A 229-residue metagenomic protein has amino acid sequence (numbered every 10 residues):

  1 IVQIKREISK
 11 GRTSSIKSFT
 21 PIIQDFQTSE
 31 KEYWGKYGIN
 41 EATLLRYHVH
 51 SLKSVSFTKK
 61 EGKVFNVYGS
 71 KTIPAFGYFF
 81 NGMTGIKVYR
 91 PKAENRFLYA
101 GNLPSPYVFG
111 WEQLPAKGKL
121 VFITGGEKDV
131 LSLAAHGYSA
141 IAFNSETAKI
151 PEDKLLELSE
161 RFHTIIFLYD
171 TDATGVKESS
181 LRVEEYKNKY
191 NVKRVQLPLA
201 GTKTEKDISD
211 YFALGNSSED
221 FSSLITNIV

Functional and structural regions predicted by a protein language model:
I1-F79, E112-G118, K187, I225-V229: TOPRIM metal-binding catalytic domain and adjacent DNA-binding surface shared by DnaG-type primases
E7, L44, T58, F65 (+7 more regions): Compositionally biased, low-complexity repeat tracts
S9, S15, R90-A93, Y99 (+1 more regions): Sequence-pattern detector for short linear motifs and compositional/periodic biases rather than a specific fold
Q24-D25, Y33-I39, L98-W111, L197-K206 (+1 more regions): Short, exposed beta-strand "edge-strand" segments with a Pro/Gly-rich flavor and a Y/T-containing core
T28-S29, A42, K71-I73, T84 (+7 more regions): Alpha-helical structural elements
Y33, Y47, Y78, Y89 (+4 more regions): Aromatic side chains
V55-R161, E178-S179: Phosphate-handling DNA/RNA-contact segment within nucleic-acid enzymes
P115-K119, E127-V229: TOPRIM fold recognition
